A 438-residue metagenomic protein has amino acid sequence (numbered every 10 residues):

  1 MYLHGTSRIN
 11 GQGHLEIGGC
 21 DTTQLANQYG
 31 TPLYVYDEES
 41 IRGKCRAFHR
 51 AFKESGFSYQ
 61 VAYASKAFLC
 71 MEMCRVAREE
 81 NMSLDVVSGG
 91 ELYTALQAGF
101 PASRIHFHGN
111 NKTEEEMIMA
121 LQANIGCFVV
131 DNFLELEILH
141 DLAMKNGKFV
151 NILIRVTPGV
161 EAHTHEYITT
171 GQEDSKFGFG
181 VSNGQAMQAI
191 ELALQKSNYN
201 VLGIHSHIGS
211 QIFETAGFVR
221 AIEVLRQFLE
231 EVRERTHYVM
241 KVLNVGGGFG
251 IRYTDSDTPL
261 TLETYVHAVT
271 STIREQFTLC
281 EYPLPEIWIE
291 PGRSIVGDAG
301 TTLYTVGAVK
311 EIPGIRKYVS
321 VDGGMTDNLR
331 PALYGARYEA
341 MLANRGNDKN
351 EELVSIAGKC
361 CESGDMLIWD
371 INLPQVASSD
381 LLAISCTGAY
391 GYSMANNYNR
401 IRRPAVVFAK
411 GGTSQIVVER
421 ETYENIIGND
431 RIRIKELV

Functional and structural regions predicted by a protein language model:
M1-N151, M187, Q195-N200, E234 (+1 more regions): A charged N-terminal "starter" segment
L3, G159-A308, L373, I401 (+1 more regions): Active-site loop/helix belt of alpha/beta enzymes
R42-C45, I222, V266, A383: Hydrophobic face of alpha-helices
A64, N151-T157, H205-H207, N244-G246 (+2 more regions): Short beta-strand segments
A67-L69, G90, N111-T113, N132-L134 (+7 more regions): Active-site-proximal loop/turn and secondary-structure-junction residues that shape catalytic pockets, frequently
C74-R75, Q97, M117-Q122, L139-L142 (+6 more regions): Short acidic, glycine/serine/threonine-rich loops at helix termini
S83, G126, V150, L202 (+3 more regions): The start of beta-strands in P-loop NTPase/AAA+ ATPase cores
A268, R274-F277, Y282-V438: Charged (often Lys/Glu-rich) extended helix/loop segments that serve as interaction or gating elements
